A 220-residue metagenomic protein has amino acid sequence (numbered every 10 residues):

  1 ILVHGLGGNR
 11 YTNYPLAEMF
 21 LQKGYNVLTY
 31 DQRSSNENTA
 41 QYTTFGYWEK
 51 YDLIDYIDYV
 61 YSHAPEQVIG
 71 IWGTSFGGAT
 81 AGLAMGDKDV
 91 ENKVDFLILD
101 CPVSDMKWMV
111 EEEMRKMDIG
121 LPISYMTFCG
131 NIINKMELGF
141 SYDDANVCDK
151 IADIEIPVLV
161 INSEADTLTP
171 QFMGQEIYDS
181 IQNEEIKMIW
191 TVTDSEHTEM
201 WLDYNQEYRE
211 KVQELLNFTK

Functional and structural regions predicted by a protein language model:
L16, V147, I156, P170-D179: Short alpha-helix in the alpha/beta-hydrolase fold that links the catalytic acid
A17-T39: Conserved alpha/beta-hydrolase
T43-A64: Alpha/beta-hydrolase active-site loop
H63-S75: Alpha/beta-hydrolase fold nucleophile elbow
L83-F140: Hydrolase active-site cap/lid region
D153-E155, V160-N162, D166: Short beta-strand/loop motif that positions the catalytic acidic residue of the alpha/beta-hydrolase fold
A165-T169, T198-E199: Acidic catalytic loop of the alpha/beta-hydrolase fold
S195-Q206: Catalytic histidine-centered segment of alpha/beta-hydrolase-like enzymes
